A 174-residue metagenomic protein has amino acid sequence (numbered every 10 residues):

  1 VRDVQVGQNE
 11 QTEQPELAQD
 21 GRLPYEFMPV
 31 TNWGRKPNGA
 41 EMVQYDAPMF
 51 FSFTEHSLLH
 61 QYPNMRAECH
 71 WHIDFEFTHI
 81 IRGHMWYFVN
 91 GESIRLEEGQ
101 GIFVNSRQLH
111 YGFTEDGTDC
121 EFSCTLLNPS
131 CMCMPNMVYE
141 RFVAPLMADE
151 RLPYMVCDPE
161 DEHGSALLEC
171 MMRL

Functional and structural regions predicted by a protein language model:
V1-R95, E140: Generic protein-terminus/edge-of-domain signal
F75, Q100, S123: Residue-level detector of short, conserved catalytic/binding motifs and their immediate flanks
G91-S106: Short acidic-glycine-tyrosine-enriched beta hairpin
F103, T118, M147-R151: Hydrophobic, helix-rich cores of sensory/ligand-binding and other regulatory modules that couple small-molecule
R107-M132, M137-Y139: Ligand-binding loop in jelly-roll beta-barrel domains
Y139-L174: Amphipathic alpha-helical segments enriched in hydrophobic/aromatic residues interleaved with Lys/Arg
